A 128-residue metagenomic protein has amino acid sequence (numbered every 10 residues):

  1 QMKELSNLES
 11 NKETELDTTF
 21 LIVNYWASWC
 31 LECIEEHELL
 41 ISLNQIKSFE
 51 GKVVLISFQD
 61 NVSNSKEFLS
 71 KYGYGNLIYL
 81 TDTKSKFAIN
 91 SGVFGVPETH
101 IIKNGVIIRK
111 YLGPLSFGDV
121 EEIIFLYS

Functional and structural regions predicted by a protein language model:
Q1-T14: N-terminal "domain-start" segment that seeds a small globular fold
K12-I34, L40: Short active-site neighborhood of thiol/selenol oxidoreductases, capturing the structured segment around
I22-V23, V53, T99: Hydrophobic beta-strand anchors of alpha/beta hydrolase catalytic cores
Y25, I56-F58, N104: Cofactor-binding loop segments of dinucleotide-utilizing enzymes, especially the Rossmann-like FAD- and NAD(P)+-binding
I34-Y72, T83-I89: Structural microenvironment flanking redox-active thiols in thiol-disulfide oxidoreductases
G51, L77-I78: Short, conserved active-site loop motifs that form the nucleotide-linked donor/cofactor pocket
S70-G75, D82-Y127: Thiol/disulfide oxidoreductase modules built on the thioredoxin-like
